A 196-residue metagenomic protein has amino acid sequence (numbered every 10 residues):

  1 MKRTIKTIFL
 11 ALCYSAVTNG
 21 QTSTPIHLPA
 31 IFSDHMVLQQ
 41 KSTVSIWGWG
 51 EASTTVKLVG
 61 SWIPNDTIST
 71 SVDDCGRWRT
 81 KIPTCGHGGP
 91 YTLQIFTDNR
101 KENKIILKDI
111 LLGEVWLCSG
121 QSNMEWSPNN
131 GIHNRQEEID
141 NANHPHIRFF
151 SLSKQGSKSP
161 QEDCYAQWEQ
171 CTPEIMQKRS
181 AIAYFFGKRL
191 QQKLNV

Functional and structural regions predicted by a protein language model:
M1-S23: Bacterial Sec-dependent N-terminal signal peptides
Q21-V196: Cell-envelope and extracellular/periplasmic
